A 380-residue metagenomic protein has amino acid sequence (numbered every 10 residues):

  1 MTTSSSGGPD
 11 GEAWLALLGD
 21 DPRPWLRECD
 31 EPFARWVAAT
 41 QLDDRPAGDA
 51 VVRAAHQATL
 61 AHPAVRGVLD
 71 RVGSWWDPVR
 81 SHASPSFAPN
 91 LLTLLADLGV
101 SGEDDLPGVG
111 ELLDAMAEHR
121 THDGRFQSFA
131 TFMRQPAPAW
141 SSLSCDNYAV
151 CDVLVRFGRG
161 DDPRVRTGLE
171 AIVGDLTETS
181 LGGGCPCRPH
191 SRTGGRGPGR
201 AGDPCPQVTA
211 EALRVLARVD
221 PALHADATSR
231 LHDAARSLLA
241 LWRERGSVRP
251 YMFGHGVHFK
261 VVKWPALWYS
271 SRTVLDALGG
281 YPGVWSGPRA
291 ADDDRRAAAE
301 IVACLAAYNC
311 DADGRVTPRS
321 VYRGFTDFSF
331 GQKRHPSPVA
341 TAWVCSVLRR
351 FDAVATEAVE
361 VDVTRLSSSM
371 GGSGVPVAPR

Functional and structural regions predicted by a protein language model:
M1-R380: Preference for long, amphipathic alpha-helical scaffolds in soluble/luminal domains and all-alpha bundles
